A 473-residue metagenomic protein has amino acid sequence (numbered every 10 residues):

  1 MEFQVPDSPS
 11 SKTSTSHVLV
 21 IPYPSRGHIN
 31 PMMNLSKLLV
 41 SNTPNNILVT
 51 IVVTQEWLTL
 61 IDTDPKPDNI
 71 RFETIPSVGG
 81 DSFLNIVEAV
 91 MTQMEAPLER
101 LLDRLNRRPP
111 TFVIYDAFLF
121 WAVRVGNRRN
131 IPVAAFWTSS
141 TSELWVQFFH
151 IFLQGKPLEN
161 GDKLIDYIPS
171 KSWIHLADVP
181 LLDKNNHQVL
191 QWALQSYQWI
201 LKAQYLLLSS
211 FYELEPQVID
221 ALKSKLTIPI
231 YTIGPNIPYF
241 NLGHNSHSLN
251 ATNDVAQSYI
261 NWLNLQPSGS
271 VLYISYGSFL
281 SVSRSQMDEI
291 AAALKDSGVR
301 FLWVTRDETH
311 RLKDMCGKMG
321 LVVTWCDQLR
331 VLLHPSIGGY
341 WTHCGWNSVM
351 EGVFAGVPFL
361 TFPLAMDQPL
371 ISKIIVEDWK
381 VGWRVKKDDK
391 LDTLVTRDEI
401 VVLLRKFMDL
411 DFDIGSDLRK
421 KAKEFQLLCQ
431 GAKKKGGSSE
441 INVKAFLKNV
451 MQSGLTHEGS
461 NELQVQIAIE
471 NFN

Functional and structural regions predicted by a protein language model:
M1-N473: Glycosyltransferase specificity loop/lid
